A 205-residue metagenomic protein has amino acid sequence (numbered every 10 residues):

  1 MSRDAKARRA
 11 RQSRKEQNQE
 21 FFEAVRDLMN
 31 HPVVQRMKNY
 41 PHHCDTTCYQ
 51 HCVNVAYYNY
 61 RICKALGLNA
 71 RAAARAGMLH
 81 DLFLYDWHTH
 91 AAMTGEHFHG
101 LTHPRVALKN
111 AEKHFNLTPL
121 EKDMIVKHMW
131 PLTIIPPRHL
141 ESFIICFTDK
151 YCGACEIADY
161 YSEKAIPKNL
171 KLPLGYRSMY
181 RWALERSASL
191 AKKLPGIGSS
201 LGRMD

Functional and structural regions predicted by a protein language model:
M1-D205: Metal-dependent phosphohydrolase cores
